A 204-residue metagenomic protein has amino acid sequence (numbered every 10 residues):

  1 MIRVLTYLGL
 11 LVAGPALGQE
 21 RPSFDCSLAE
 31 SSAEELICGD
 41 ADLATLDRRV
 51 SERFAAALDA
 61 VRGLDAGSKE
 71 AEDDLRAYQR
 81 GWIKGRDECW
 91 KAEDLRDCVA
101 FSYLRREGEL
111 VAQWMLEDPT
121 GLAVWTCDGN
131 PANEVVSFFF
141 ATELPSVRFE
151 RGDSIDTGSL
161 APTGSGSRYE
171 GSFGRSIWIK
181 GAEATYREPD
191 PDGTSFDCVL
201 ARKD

Functional and structural regions predicted by a protein language model:
M1-L10: Sec-dependent signal peptide recognition, specifically the positively charged N-region followed immediately by
R3, G18-Q19: Amphipathic repeat-derived elements
A13-P15: N-terminal signal peptide c-region/cleavage motif recognized by signal peptidases
Q19-D204: N-terminal alpha-helical modules
